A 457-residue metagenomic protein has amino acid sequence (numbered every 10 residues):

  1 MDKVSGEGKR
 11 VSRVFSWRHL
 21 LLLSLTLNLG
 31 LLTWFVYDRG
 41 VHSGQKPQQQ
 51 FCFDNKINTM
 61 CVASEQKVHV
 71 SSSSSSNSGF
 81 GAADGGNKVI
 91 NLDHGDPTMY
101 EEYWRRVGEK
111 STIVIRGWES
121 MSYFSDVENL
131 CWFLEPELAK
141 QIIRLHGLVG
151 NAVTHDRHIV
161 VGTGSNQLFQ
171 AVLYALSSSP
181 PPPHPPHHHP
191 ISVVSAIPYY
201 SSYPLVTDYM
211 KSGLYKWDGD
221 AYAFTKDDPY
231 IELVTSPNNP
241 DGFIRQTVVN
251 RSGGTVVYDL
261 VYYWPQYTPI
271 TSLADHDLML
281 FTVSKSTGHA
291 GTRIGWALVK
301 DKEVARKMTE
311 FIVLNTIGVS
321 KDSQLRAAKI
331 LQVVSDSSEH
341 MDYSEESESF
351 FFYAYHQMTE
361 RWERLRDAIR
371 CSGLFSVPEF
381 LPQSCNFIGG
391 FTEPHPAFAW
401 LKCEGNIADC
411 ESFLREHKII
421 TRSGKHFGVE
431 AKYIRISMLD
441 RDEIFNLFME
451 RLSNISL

Functional and structural regions predicted by a protein language model:
D2-L457: PLP-dependent class I/II
